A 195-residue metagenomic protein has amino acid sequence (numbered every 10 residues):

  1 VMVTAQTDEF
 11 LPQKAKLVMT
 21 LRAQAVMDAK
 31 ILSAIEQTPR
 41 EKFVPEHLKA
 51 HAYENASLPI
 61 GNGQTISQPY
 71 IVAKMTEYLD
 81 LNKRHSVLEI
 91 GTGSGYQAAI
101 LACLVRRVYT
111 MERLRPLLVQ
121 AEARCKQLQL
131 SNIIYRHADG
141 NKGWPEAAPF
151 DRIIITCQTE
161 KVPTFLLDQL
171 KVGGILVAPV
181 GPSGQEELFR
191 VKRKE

Functional and structural regions predicted by a protein language model:
V3-L88, Y96, I100, L104 (+2 more regions): Class I SAM-dependent transferase core
D80-E195: Conserved nucleotide-cofactor-binding alpha/beta core module
